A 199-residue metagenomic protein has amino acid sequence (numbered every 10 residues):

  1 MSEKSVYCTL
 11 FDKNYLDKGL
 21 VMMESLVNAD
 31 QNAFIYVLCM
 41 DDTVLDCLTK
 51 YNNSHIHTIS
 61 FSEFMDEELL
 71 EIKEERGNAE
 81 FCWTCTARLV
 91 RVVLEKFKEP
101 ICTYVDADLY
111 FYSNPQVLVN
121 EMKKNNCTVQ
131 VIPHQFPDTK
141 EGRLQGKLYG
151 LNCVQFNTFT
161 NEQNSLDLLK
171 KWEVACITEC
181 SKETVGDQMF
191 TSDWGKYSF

Functional and structural regions predicted by a protein language model:
M1-F199: Glycosyltransferase catalytic domains, chiefly GT-A lineage
